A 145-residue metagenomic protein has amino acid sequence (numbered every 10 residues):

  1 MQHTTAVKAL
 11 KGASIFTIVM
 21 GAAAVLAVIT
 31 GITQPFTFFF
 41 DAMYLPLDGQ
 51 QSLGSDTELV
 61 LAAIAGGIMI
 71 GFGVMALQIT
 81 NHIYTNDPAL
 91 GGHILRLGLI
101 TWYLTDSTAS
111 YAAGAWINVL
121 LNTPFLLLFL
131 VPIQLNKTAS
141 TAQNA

Functional and structural regions predicted by a protein language model:
M1-A27: Cytosolic juxtamembrane helix and N-cap/initiation of the first transmembrane helix
M1-H3, K137-A145: Short, charged juxtamembrane terminal tails flanking transmembrane helices
V19-V60: Membrane-helix boundary elements
A27, L53-L59, L77-L90: Short juxtamembrane and helix-loop transition motifs at transmembrane-helix boundaries in membrane proteins
M43-Y44, P124-N136: Alpha-helical transmembrane segments and their membrane-interface exit regions
I64-I83: Transmembrane alpha-helical segments in integral membrane proteins
L104-L121: Membrane-helix boundary connector in multi-pass membrane proteins
